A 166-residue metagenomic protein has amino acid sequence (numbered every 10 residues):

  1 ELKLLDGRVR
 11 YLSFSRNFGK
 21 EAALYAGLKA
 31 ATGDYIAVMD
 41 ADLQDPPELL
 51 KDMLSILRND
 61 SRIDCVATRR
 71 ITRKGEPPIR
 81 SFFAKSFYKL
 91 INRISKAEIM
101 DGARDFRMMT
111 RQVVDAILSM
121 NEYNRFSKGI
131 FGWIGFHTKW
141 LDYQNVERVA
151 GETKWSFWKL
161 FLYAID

Functional and structural regions predicted by a protein language model:
E1-L2: Acidic helix N-cap motif at the loop->helix transition within catalytic regions of sugar-transfer enzymes
R8, L12-R16, K20-A30, Y35 (+2 more regions): Acceptor/aglycone-binding surface of glycosyltransferases and processive sugar-polymer synthases
L12, K139-L141: General small-molecule cofactor/ligand-binding pocket signal
A41: Active-site-proximal cofactor/substrate-binding loop regions of enzyme domains
Q44: Adenine-nucleotide cofactor-binding loop residues
G135, D142-N145: Generic secondary-structure microfeatures
